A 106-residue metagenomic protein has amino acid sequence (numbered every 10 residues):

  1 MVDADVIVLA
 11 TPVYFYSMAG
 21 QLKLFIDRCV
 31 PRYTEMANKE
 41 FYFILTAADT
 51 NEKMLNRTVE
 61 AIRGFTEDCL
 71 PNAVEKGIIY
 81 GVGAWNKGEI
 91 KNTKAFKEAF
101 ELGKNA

Functional and structural regions predicted by a protein language model:
M1-C69: Helix-loop-strand module that forms the ligand-binding subsite of alpha/beta enzymes
R63-A106: Glycine-rich phosphate/pyrophosphate-binding loop and the adjoining helix
